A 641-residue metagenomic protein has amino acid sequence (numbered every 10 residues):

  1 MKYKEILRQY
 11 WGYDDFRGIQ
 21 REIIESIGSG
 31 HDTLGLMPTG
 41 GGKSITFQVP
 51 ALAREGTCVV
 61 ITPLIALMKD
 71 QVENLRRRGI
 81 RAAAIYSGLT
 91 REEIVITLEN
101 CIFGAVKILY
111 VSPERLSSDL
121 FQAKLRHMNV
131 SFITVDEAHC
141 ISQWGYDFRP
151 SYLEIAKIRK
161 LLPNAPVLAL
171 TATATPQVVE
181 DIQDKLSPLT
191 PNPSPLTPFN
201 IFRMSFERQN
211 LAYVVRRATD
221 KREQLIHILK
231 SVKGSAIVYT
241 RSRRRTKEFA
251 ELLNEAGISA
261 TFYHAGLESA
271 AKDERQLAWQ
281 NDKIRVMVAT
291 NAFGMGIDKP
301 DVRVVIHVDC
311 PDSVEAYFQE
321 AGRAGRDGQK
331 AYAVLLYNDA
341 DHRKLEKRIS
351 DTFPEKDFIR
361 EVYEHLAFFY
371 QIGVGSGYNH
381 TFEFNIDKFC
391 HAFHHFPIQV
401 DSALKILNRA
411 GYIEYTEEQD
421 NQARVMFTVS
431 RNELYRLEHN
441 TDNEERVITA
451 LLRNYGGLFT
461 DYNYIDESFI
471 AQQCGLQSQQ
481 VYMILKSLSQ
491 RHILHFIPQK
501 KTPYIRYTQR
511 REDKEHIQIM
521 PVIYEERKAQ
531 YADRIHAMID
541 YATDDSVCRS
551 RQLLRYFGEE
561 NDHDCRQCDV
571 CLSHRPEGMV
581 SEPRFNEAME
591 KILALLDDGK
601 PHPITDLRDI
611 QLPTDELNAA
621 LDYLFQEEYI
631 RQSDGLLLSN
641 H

Functional and structural regions predicted by a protein language model:
M1-Y10, D14-G18, E22-S44, A51-G56 (+2 more regions): Helicase motor core with emphasis on the C-terminal RecA-like subdomain
V59: ABC nucleotide-binding domain signature
I284, D301-V302, I306, C310-Q319 (+1 more regions): C-terminal accessory region of SF2 helicases/translocases
